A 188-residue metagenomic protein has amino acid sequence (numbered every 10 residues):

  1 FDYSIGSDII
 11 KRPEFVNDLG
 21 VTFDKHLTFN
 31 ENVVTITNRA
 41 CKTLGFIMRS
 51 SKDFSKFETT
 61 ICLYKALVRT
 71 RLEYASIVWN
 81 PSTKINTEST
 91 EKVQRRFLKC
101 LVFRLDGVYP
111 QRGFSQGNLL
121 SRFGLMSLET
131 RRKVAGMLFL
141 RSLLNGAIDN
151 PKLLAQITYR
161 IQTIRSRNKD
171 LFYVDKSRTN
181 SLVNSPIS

Functional and structural regions predicted by a protein language model:
F1-S188: Hydrophobic/basic alpha-helical segments
